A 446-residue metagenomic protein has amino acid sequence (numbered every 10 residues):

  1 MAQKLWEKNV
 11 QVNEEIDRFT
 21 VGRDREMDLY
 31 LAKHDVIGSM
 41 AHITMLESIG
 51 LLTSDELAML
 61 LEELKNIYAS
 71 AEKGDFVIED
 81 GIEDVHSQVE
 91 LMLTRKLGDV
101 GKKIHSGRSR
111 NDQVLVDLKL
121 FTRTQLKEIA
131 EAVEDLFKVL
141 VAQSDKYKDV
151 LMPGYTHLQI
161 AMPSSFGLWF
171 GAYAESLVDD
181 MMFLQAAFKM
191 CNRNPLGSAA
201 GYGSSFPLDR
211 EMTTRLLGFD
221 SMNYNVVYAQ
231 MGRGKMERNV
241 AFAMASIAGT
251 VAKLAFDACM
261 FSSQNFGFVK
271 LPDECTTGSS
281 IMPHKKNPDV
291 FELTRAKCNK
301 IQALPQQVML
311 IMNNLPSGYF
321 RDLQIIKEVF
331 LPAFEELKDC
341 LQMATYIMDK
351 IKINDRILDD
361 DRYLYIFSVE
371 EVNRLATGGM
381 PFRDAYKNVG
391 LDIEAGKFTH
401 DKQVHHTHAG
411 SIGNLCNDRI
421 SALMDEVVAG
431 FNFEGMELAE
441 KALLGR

Functional and structural regions predicted by a protein language model:
M1-G203, L208-T214, S221, T277-G278 (+3 more regions): A helix-coil-helix interface module used to build multimeric assemblies and to scaffold catalytic/cofactor sites
A2-G38, D99-V100, G267, M282-R446: Glycine-rich cofactor/substrate-binding loops
S39, I67, I129, V133-L136 (+13 more regions): Amphipathic alpha-helices that form helix-helix packing interfaces
T44-L52, L168, R238-S246, E371-G378: Short, well-ordered beta-strand elements within core beta-sheets of diverse protein domains
E47, T122-V133, M244-K253, A258 (+1 more regions): Alpha-helical support elements that line or immediately flank enzyme active sites and cofactor-binding pockets
E128, A132, L158, M162-A172 (+11 more regions): Short, contiguous, pocket-lining structural segments that sit at or immediately flank catalytic/ligand-binding sites
K146, F183-A186, M190, F219-V226 (+6 more regions): Conserved helix-loop functional segments at active or binding sites
L217-P305: Acidic, glycine-rich loop-and-beta core segments that form the ion-binding/anion-interacting portion of active sites
